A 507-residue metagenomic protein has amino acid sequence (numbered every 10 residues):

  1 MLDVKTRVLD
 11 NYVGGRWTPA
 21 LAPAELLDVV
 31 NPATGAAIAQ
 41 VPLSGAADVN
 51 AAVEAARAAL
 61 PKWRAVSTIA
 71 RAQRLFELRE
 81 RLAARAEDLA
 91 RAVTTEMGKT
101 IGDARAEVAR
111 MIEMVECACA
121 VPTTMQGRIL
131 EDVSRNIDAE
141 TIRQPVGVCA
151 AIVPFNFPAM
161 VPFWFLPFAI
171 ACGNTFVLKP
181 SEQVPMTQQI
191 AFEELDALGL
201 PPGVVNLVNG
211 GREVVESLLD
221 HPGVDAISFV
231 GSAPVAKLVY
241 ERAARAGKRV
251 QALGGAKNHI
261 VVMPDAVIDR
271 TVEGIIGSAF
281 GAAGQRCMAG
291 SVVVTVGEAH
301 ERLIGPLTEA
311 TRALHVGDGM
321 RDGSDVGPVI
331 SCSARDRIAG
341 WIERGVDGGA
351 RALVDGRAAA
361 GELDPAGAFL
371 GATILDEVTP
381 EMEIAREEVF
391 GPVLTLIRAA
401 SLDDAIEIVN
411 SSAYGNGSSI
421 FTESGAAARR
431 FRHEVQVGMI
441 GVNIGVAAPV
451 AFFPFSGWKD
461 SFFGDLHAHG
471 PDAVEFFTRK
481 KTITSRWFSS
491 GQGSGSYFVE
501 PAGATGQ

Functional and structural regions predicted by a protein language model:
M1-A33, R357, G506: Hydrophobic face of amphipathic alpha-helices that form TPR/SEL1-like repeat modules and related alpha-solenoid
D28, P42, R64-A65, M97 (+5 more regions): A structural signal for short, well-ordered beta-strand elements
T34-Q40, V224, V261, H315 (+2 more regions): Conserved C-terminal structural/oligomerization subdomain of aldehyde/semialdehyde dehydrogenase
G35, R71, V93, V115 (+9 more regions): Residue-level signal for inorganic ion chemistry
A36-M125, N136: Glycine-rich loop-to-alpha-helix module at the N-terminal edge of alpha/beta enzyme cores
E77, R135-D138, G356-L363, G445: Short, solvent-exposed loop/turn elements at beta->coil junctions and helix N-caps that rim active or binding pockets
G127-R270, E301, A399, G464: Rossmann-like NAD(P) dinucleotide-binding subdomain of oxidoreductase/dehydrogenase enzymes
G199, P234-T379, L402-D403, V442 (+1 more regions): ALDH superfamily catalytic-core signature
